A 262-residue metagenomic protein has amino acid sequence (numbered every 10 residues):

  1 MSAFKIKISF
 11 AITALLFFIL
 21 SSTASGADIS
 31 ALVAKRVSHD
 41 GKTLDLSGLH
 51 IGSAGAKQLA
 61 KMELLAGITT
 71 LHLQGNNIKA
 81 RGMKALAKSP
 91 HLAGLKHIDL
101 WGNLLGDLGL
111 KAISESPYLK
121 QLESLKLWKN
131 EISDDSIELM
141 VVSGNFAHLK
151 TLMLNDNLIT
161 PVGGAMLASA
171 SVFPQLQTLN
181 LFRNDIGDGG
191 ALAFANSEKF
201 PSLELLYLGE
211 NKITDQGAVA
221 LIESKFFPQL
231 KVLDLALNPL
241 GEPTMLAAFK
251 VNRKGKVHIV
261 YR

Functional and structural regions predicted by a protein language model:
A11-S21: Bacterial N-terminal signal peptides
L20-K57, V251-R262: The feature captures the LRR N-terminal capping module
A34-K84, K96, W101, L105-G106: LRR N-terminal entry segment and analogous cap-like coil->beta motifs
H39, E63-A66, P90-A93, P117-K120 (+5 more regions): Inter-repeat linker/turn residues at the boundaries of leucine-rich repeats
L44-L46, L71-L73, L95-L100, L122-L127 (+4 more regions): Conserved hydrophobic beta-strand positions in leucine-rich repeat
L49, N76, N103, L127-N130 (+4 more regions): Consensus "Asn ladder" position of solenoid repeat domains
D215-R262: Leucine-rich solenoid repeat scaffolds
